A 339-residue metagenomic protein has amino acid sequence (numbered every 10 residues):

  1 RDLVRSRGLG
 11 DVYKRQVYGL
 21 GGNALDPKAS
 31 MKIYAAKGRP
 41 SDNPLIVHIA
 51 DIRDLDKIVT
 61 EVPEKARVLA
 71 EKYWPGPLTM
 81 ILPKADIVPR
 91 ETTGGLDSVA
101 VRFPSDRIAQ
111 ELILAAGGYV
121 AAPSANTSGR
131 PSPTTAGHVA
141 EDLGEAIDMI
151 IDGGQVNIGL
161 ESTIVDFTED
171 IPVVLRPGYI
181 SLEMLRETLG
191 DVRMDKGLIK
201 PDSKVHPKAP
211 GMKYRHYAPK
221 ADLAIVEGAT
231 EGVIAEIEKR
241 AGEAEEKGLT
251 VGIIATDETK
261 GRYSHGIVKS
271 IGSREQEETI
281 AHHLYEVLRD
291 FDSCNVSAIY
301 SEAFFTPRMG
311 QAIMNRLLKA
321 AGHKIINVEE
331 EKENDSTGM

Functional and structural regions predicted by a protein language model:
D2-Y13: Single conserved hydrophobic/aromatic residue that forms the stacking wall/gate of nucleotide- or nucleobase-binding
D11, V47-I49, L82, V101-F103 (+6 more regions): General beta-strand structural signal in soluble alpha/beta enzymes
K14, I33, V47, M80 (+6 more regions): Residue-level signal for inorganic ion chemistry
V17-P83: A phosphate-binding glycine/aspartate-rich beta-alpha loop in the early core of alpha/beta enzymes
K37-P40, V47, E71-W74, R90-G94 (+9 more regions): Solvent-exposed alpha-helices and their adjacent loops that cap or buttress functional pockets in soluble metabolic
R53-M149: Divalent-metal (Mg2+/Mn2+/Ca2+)-assisted nucleotide/phosphate chemistry catalytic cores
A146-R240: Glycine-rich, Lys/Arg-enriched anion-binding loops that position phosphate/diphosphate groups for phosphoryl
V205-G322: A C-terminal functional module that forms or caps the active site or interfaces directly with catalytic machinery
